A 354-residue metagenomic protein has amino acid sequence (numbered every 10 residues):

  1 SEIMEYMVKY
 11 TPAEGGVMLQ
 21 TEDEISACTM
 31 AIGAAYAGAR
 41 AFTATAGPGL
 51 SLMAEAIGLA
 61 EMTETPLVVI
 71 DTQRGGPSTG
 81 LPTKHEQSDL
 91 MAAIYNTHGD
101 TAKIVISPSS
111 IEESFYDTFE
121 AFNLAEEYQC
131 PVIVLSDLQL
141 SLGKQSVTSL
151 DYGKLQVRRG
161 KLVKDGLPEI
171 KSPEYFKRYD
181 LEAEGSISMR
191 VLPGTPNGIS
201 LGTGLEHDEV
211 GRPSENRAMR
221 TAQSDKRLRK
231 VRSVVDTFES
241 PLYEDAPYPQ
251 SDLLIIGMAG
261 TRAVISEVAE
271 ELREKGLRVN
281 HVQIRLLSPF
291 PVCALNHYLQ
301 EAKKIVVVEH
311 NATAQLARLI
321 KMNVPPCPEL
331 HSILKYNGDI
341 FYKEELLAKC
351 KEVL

Functional and structural regions predicted by a protein language model:
S1-Y95, T101-K103, S107-P108, Y336 (+2 more regions): Thiamine diphosphate
E24, I111-S114, T118: Residues at or immediately preceding the N-termini of alpha-helices
I32-A35, A39-F42, F115-E127: Active-site-proximal alpha-helical scaffold in enzymes
M53, S114, I265: Aromatic/hydrophobic pocket-lining residues that form the small-molecule binding cavity in soluble enzyme cores
G80-T83, F115, S146: C-terminal structured domain segments across diverse proteins
G99-A102, E206-D208: A short small-residue
V105-S107, E113, E126: Active-site-adjacent "lid/gating" segments in soluble enzymes
D117, F122-L354: Flexible, low-complexity linker and terminal segments
